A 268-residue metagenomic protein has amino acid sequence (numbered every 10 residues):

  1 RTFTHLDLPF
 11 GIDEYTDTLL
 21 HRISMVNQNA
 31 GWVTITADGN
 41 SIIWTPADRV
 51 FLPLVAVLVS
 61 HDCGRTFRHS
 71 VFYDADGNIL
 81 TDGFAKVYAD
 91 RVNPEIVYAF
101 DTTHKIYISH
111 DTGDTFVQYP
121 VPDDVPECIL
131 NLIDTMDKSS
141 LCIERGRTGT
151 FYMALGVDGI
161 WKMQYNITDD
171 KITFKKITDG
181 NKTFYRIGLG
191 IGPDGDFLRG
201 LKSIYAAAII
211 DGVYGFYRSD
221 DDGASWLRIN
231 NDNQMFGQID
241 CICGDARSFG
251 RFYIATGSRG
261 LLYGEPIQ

Functional and structural regions predicted by a protein language model:
F3, T36, S60-G64, S109-H110 (+5 more regions): Conserved Ser/Thr-centered positions that define the repeating blades of beta-propeller domains
I12-N29, D76-G83, V125-M136, Y185 (+1 more regions): Short glycine-/Asp-/Thr-/Trp-enriched loop segments that recur within the blades of beta-propeller repeat domains
R22-D38, K86-V92, L132-R147, R186-G200 (+1 more regions): Structural signature of eukaryotic scaffold interfaces centered on beta-propeller domains
I42-I43, I96-Y98, Y107, T150-M153 (+3 more regions): Conserved beta-propeller blade signature
D48-L52, H104-I106, D158-I160, I209-V213 (+1 more regions): Short glycine/acidic-enriched loop and turn motifs that connect beta-strands
P126, T178-G188, S225-A246: Conserved blade-ending motifs and adjacent loop-strand segments that build the rim/top face of beta-propeller domains
E144-W161, I177-D222: Loop/turn-rich, solvent-exposed surfaces of beta-rich toroidal or solenoidal domains
N233-Q268: Blade-level signature of beta-propeller repeat domains, shared across WD40, Kelch, NHL, RCC1 and BNR/Asp-box propellers
